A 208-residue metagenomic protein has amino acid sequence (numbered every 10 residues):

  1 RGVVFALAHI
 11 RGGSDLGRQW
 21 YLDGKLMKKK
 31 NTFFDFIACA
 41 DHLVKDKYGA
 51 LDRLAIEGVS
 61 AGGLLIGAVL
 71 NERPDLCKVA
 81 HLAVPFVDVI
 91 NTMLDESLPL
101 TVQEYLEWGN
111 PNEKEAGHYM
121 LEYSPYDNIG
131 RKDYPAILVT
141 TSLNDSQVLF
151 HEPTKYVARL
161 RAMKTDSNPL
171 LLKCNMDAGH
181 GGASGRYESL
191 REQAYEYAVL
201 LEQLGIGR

Functional and structural regions predicted by a protein language model:
R1, L7-R208: Active-site-proximal cap/loop segments of hydrolase catalytic domains
